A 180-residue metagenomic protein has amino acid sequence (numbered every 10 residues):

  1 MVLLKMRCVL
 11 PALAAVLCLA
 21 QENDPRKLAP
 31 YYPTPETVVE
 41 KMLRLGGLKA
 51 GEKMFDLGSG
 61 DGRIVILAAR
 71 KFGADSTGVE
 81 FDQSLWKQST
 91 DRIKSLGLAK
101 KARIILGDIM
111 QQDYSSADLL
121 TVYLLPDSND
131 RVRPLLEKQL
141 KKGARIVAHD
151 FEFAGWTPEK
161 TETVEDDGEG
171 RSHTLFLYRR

Functional and structural regions predicted by a protein language model:
M1-L10: Bacterial N-terminal signal peptides that target proteins for export
C18-E52: S-adenosyl-L-methionine
G51-G60: Conserved class I S-adenosyl-L-methionine
G62-I66: Glycine-rich SAM-binding Motif I of class I
D75-E80: Conserved SAM-binding motif I beta-strand of class I
Q83-S116: S-adenosyl-L-methionine
S115-R131: A short SAM/SAH-binding and catalytic strip from SAM-dependent methyltransferases
D127-R180: C-terminal substrate-binding/active-site "lid" region of AdoMet-derived donor-dependent transferases
